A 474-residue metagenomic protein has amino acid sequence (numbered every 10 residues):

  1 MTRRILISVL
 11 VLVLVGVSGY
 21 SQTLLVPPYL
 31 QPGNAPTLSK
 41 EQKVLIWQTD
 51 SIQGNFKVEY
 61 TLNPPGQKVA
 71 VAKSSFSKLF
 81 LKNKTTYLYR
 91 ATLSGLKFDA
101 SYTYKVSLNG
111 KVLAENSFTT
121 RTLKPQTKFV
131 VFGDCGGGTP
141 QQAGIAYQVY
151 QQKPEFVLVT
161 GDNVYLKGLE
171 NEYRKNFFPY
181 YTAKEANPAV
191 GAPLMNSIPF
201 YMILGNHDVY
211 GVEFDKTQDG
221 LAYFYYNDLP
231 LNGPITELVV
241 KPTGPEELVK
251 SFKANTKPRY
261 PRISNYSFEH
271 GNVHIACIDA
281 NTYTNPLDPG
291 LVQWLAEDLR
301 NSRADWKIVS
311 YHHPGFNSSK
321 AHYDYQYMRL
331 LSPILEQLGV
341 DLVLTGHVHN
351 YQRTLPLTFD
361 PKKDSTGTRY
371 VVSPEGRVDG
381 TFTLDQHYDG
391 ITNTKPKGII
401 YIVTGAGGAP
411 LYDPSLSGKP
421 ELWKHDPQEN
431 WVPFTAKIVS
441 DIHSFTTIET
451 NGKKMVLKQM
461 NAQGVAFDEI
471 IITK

Functional and structural regions predicted by a protein language model:
M1-R4: Positively charged n-region of N-terminal signal peptides that target proteins for export
S8-G16: Bacterial N-terminal signal peptides
G19-V131, G136, Y147-Q152, T394 (+2 more regions): Acidic, histidine-bearing metal-coordination/catalytic regions of metal-dependent phosphoesterases
L24, K153, L166, E170-K257 (+4 more regions): Long, structured stretches of catalytic cores involved in phosphate-ester chemistry, encompassing
V130-V131, Q152, F156-V157, V164 (+1 more regions): Active-site-adjacent substrate/metal-binding segments within catalytic domains of carbohydrate-active enzymes
Q141-Y147: Short, acidic/polar
